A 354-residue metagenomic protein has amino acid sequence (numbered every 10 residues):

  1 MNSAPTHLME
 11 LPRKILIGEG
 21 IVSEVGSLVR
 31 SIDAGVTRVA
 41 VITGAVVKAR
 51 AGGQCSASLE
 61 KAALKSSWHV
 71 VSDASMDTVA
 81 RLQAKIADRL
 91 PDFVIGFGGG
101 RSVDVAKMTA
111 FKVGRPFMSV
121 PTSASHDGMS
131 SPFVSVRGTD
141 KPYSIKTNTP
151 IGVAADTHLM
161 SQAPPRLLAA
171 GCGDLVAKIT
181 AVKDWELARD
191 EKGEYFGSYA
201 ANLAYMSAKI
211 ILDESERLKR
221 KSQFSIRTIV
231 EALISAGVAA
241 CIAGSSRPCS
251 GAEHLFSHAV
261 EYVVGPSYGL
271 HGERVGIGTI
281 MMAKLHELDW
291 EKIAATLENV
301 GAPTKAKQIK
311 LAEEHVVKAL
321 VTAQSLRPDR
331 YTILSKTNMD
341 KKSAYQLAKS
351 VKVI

Functional and structural regions predicted by a protein language model:
M1-F93: ATP/NTP phosphate-donor binding region
H7-M9, I32-A34, I86-R89, A110 (+6 more regions): Solvent-exposed alpha-helices and their adjacent loops that cap or buttress functional pockets in soluble metabolic
P12-R13, K112-S207: A glycine/threonine-rich phosphate-anchoring loop and its flanking beta-alpha core in nucleotide/phosphate-binding
V25, K48-G52, R101-M108, H126-M129 (+2 more regions): Short glycine/serine/threonine-rich phosphate/pyrophosphate-binding segments that cradle anionic phosphate groups
I86-T109, V113-A124: A short, small-residue-rich loop immediately preceding and capping a beta-strand
L175, D184, E287-I354: C-terminal charged capping/lid subdomain of soluble metabolic enzymes
S198-V300, T304-K307, L311: Active-site segments that bind and position negatively charged phosphate/pyrophosphate groups
